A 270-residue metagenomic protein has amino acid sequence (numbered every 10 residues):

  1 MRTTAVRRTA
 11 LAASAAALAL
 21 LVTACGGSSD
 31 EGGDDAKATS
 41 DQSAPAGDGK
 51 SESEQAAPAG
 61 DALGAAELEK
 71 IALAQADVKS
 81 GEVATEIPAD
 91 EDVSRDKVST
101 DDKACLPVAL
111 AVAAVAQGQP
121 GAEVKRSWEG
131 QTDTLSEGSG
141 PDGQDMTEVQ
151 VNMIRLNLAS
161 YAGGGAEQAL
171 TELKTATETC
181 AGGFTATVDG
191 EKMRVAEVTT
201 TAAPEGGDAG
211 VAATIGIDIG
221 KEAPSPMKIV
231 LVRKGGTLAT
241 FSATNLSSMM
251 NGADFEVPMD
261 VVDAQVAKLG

Functional and structural regions predicted by a protein language model:
M1-S29: Secretory targeting and sorting signals
L21-I71, V112-V115, Q119, T134-D145: N-terminal low-complexity, Pro/Thr-rich disordered segments that flank secretion/membrane-targeting signals
E54-E82, E86-P88, R95, I215 (+2 more regions): Extracytoplasmic/periplasmic mature domains of Sec-exported, cell-envelope-associated bacterial proteins
K70, M146-E148, Y161, G165 (+1 more regions): Extracytoplasmic/periplasmic, Sec-exported soluble proteins
A84-P224: A small/polar (G/S/T-enriched), proline-flanked helix-loop surface module common in exported/cell-envelope proteins
A196-M259: A short, solvent-exposed beta-edge/loop patch
M259-L269: Short, low-complexity, Pro/Ser/Thr/Gly-rich segments in the mature regions of secreted, periplasmic
